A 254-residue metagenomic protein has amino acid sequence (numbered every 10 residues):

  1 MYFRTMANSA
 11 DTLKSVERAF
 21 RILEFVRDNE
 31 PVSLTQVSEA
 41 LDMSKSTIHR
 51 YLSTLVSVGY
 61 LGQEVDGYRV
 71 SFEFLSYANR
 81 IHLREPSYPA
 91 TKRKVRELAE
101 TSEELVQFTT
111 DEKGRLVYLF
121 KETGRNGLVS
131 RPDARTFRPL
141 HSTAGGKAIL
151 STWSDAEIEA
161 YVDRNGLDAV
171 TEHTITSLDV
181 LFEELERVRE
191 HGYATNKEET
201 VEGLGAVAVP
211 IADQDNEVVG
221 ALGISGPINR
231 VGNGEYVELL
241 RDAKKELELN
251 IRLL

Functional and structural regions predicted by a protein language model:
Y2-R84, Y88, K245, L249-R252: N-terminal helix-turn-helix
L13-V16, S71, R84, Y88 (+5 more regions): Short, structured helix-loop boundary elements
F72-N165: Amphipathic alpha-helical effector-binding/dimerization core of metabolite-sensing transcriptional regulators
A90-L98, V162-L204, D242, E246-N250: Short, basic/aromatic recognition patches
E202, G220-L254: Juxtadomain coupling helices with adjacent low-complexity linkers
G205-V209: Short hydrophobic beta-strand micro-motif common in sensory/regulatory domains
I211-Q214: Sensor-regulatory modules in signal-transduction proteins
